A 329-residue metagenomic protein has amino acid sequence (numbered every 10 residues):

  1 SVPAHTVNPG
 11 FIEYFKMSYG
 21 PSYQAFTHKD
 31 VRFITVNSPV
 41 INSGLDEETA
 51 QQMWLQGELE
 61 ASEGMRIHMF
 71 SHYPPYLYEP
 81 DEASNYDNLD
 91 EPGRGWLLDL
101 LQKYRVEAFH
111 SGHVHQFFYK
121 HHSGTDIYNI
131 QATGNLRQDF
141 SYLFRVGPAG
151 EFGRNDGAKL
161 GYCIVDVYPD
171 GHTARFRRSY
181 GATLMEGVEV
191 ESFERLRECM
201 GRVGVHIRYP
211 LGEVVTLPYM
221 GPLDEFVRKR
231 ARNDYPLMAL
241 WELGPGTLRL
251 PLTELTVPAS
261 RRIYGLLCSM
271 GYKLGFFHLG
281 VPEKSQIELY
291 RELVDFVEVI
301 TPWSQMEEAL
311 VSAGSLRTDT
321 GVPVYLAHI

Functional and structural regions predicted by a protein language model:
S1-R66, S84-A108, Q116-F152, Y162-I164: Extended active-site neighborhood of metal-dependent phosphoesterases/phosphodiesterases
R32, H172-T173: Hydrophobic residues embedded in beta-strands of well-ordered beta-sheets
S62, L100-V106, Y168, A239-L243 (+1 more regions): A structural motif corresponding to the C-terminal end of an alpha-helix and its immediate exit/capping segment
S62-P80: Short acidic, glycine-rich surface-loop motifs adjacent to enzyme active sites
H72, H113-H115: Histidine-centered divalent metal-coordination motifs
Y76-A83, G134-S141, V322-I329: Active-site clefts of carbohydrate-active enzymes
G157-A158: Membrane-spanning beta-strands of outer-membrane beta-barrel proteins
T173, S179-I329: Non-catalytic accessory regions flanking glycosidase/transglycosidase catalytic cores in CAZymes
